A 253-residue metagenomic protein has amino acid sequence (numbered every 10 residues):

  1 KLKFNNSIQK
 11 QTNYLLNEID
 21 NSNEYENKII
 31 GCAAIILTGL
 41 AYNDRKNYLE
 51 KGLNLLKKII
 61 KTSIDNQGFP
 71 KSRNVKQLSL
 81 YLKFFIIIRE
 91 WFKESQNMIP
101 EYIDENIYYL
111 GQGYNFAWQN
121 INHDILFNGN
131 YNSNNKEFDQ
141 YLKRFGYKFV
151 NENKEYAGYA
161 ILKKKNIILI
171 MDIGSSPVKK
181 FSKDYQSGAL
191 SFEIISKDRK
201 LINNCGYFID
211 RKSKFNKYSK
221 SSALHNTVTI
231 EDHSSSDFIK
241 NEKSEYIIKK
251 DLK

Functional and structural regions predicted by a protein language model:
K1-I107: Aromatic-lined, polymer-binding surfaces characteristic of secreted/periplasmic polysaccharide-degrading enzymes
N21-S22, K179-S182, F215: Catalytic micro-motifs at enzyme active sites that drive phosphoryl/nucleotidyl and oxygen chemistry
F69-N203, Y207: Carbohydrate-active enzyme catalytic cores, enriched for enzymes that act on polyanionic acidic polysaccharides
F149, E155, S221, L252-K253: Metal/cofactor-centered catalytic core regions of large enzymes
Y156-I167, S234-K253: Extended, loop-rich substrate-binding clefts of extracytoplasmic carbohydrate-active enzymes
Q186-S187, K220-A223: Short coil-to-beta strand junction motifs in C2/discoidin
G206-Y218: Short Gly/aromatic-enriched secondary-structure transition segments
